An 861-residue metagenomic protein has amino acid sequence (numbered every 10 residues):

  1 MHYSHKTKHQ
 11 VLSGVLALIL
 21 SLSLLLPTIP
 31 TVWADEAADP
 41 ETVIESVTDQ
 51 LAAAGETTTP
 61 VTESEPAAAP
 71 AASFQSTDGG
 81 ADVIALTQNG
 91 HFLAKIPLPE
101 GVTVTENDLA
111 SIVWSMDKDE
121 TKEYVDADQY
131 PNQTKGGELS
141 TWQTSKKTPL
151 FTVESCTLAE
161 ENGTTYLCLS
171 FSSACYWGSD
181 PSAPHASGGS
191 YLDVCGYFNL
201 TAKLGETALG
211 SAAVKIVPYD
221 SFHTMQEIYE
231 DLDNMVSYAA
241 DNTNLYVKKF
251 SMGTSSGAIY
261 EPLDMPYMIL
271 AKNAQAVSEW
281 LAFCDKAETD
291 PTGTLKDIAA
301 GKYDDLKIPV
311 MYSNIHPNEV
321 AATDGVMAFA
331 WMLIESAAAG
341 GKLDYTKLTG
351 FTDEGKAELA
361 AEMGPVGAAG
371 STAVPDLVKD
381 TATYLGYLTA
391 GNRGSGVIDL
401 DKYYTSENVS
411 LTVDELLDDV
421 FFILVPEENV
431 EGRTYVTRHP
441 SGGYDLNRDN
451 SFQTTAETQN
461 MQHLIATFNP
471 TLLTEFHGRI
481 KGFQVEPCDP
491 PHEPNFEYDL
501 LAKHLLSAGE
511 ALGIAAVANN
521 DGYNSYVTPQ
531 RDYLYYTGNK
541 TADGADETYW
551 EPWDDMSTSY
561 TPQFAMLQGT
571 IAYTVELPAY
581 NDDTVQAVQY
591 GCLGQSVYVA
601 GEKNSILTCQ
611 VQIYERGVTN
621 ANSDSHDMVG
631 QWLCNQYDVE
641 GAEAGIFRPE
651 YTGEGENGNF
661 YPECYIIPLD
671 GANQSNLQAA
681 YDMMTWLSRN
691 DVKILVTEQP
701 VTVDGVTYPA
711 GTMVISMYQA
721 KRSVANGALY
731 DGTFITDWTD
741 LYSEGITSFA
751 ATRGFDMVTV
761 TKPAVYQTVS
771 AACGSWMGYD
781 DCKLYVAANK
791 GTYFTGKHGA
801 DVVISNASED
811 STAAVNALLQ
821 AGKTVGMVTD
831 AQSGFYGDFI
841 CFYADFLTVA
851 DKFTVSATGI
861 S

Functional and structural regions predicted by a protein language model:
M1-K8: N-terminal secretory signal peptides that target proteins for export/translocation
H9-L22: Sec-dependent N-terminal signal peptides
L22-E41: Sec-dependent signal peptide cleavage junction
A68-L232, A287-K296, A300-D324, W331-R393 (+4 more regions): Intrinsic-disorder/low-complexity accessory segments
I228-M311: Soluble metallo-hydrolase cores and metallopeptidase-like ectodomains found primarily in the secretory/periplasmic
P262, N314, L424, L446 (+5 more regions): Divalent metal-coordination and catalytic microenvironments
I315-P317, G396-K402, Y444-T455, Q462 (+1 more regions): The substrate-binding groove and active-site-proximal loops of carbohydrate-active enzymes, especially glycoside
H439, Q453-N524: Active-site-proximal loop/hinge segments that shape catalytic or ion-binding/gating pockets
